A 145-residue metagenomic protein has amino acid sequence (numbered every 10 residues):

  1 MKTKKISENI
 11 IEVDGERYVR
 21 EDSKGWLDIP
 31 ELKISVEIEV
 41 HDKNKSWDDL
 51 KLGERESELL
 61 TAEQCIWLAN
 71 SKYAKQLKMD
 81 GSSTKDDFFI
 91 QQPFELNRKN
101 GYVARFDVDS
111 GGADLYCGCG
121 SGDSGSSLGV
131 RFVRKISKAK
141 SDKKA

Functional and structural regions predicted by a protein language model:
M1-E58, Q64-A145: A binding-site-centric feature that preferentially detects glycan-recognition modules on secreted/surface proteins
